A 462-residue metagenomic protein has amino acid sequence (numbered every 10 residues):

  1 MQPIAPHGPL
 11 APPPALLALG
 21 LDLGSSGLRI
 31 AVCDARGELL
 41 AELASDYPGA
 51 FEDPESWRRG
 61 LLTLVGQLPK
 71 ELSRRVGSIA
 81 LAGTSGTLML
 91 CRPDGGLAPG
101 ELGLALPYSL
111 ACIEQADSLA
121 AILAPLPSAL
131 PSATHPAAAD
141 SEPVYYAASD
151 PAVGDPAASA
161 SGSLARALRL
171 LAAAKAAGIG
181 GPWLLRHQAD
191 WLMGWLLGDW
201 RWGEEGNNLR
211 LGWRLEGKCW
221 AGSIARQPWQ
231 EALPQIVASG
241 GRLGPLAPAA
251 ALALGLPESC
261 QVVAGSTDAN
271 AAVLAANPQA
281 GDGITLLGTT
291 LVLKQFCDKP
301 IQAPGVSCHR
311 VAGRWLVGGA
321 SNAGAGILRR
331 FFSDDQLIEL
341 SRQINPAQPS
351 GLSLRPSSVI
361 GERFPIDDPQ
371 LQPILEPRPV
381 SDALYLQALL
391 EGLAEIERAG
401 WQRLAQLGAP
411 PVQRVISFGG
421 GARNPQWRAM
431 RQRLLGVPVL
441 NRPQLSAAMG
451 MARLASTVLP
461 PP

Functional and structural regions predicted by a protein language model:
M1-A105, S128-A152, G181, L252 (+4 more regions): N-terminal glycine/serine-rich phosphate-binding loop of ATP-dependent small-molecule kinases, especially carbohydrate
L19-G20, L123-P131, P136-A138, E142-P143 (+7 more regions): Active-site core segments that coordinate phosphate-bearing ligands/cofactors across diverse enzyme families
G27, S78, Q235, P373-P377 (+1 more regions): Residues at the N-termini of beta-strands
D53, E216, S239-L243: Short beta-strand to alpha-helix junction loop
V76-G86, A133, D155-R169, H187-D190 (+1 more regions): Short, glycine/charge-rich beta-strand/loop segments that flank catalytic centers and engage negatively charged groups
L81-T87, S239-G240, L287-T289, R414-A422: Glycine-rich beta-strand-to-loop/alpha-helix junction loops that act as flexible
G95-Q115, N208-G212: A charged helix-plus-loop insertion that forms the helical arch/lid used to bind and gate nucleic-acid substrates
P131, G154-A165, N207-W213, A232-G241 (+1 more regions): A glycine-/small-polar-enriched, mobile loop at the entrance of the PLP active site in fold-type I
